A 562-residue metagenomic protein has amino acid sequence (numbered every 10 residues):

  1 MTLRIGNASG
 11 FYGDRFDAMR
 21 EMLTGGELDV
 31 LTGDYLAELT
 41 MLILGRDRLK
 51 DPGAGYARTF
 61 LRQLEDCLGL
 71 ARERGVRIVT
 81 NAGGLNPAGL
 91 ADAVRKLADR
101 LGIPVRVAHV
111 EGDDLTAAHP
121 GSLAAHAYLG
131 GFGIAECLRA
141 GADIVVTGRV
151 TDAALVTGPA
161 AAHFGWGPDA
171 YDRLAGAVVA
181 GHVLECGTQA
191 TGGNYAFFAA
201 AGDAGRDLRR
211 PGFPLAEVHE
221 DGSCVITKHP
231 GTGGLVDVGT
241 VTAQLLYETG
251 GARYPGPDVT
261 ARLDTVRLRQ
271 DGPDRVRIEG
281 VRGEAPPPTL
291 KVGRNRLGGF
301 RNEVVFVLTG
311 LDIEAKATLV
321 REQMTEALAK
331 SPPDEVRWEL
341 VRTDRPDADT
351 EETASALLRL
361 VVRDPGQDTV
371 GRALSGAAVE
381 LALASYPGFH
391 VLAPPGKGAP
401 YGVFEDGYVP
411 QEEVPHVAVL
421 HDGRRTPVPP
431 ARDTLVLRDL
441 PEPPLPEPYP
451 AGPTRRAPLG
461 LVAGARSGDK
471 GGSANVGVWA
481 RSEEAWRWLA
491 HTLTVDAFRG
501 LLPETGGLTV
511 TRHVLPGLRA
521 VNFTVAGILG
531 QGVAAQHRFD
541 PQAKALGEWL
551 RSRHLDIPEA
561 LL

Functional and structural regions predicted by a protein language model:
M1-V145, T151-V266, E351-L357, Q367 (+2 more regions): Non-transmembrane, aqueous-exposed alpha-helical and coiled segments at domain scale
E27, G280-R456, K470, W479-W486 (+3 more regions): C-terminal non-catalytic interaction/assembly regions of soluble proteins
K50-D51, G75-L85, V145, V307 (+4 more regions): Short glycine-rich or small-residue beta-strand-to-loop segments that form or flank ligand, phosphate, metal/Fe-S
G53-T80, S385-Y386, L502-R553: Glycine-rich, N-terminal phosphate-binding loop and its surrounding beta-alpha-beta segment
D66, P453-A474: Glycine-rich loop/turn
V179, V183, G187-R321, P332-D347 (+5 more regions): Active-site loops and adjacent core secondary-structure elements that bind or stabilize anionic groups
S355-A377, A526-L562: An exposure/low-complexity boundary signal
